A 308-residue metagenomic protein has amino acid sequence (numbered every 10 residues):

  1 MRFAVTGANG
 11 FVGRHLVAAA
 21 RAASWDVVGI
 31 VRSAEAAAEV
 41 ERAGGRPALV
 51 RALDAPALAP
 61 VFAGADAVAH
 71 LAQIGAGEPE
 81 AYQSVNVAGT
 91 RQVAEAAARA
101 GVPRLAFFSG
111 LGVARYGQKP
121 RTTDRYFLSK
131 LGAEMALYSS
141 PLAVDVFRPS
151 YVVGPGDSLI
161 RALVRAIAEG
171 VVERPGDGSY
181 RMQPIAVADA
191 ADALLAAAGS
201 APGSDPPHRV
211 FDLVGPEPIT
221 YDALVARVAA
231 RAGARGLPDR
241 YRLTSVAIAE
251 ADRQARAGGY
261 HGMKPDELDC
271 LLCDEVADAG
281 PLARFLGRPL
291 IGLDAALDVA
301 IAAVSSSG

Functional and structural regions predicted by a protein language model:
F3-A23: N-terminal Rossmann NAD(P)H-binding glycine-rich loop of SDR-like oxidoreductase domains
T6, I30, V68-L71, L105-L111 (+1 more regions): SDR active-site strand-loop-helix element
E35, E39-E41, G45-Q92, A96 (+1 more regions): NAD(P)H-binding glycine-rich loop region in Rossmannoid oxidoreductase-like domains and their noncatalytic homologs
Q83-V87, T122-E134, V153, D157 (+4 more regions): Short-chain dehydrogenase/reductase
A88-S129, D145: Conserved Rossmann-fold NAD(P)-dependent oxidoreductase catalytic core, especially the SDR/UDP-sugar
S109, E134-G156: Conserved beta-loop-beta element that borders a ligand/cofactor-binding pocket
S158-A162, G176-A198, H208-D212: Substrate-positioning beta->alpha
A197-M263, A279-G308: Mid/C-terminal beta-alpha module of Rossmann-like enzyme folds, strongest in SDR-family dehydrogenases/epimerases
